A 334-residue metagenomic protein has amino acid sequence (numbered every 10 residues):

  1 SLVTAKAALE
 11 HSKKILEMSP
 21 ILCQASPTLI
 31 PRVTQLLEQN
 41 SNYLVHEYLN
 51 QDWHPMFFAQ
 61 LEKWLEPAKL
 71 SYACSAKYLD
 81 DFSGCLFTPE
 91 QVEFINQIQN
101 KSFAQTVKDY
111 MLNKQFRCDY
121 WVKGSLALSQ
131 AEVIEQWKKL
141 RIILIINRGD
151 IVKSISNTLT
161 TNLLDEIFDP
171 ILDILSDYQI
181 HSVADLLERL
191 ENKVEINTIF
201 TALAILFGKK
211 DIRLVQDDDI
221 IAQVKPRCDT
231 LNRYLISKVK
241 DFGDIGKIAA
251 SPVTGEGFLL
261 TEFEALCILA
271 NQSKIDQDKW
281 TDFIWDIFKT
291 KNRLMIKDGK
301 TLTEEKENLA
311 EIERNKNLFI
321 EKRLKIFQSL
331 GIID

Functional and structural regions predicted by a protein language model:
S1-L22, S26: Conserved Class I S-adenosyl-L-methionine
S19-S176, I180-D334: Rossmann-like AdoMet/SAM-dependent catalytic core
